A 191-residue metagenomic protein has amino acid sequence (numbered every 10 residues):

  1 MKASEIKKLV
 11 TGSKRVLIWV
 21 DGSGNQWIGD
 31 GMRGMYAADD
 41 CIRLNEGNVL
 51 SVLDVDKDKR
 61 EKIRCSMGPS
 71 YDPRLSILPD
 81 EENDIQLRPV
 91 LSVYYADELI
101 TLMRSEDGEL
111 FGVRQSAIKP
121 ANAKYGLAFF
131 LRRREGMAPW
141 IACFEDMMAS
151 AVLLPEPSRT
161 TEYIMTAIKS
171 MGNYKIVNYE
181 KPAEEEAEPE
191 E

Functional and structural regions predicted by a protein language model:
M1-A38: The feature marks the first
D30-R33, D39, N48-E191: C-terminal functional regions that serve as terminal interaction/effector modules
I42: Flexible glycine-rich active-site/ligand-binding loops centered on an Asp-His dyad
